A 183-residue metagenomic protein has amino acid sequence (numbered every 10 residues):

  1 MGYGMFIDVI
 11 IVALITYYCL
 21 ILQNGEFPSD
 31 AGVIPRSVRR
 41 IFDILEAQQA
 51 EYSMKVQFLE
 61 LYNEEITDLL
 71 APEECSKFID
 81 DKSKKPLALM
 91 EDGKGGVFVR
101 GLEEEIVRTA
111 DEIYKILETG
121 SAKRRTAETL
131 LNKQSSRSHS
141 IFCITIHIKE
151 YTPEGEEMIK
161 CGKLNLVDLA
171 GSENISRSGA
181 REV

Functional and structural regions predicted by a protein language model:
M1-V183: P-loop NTPase motor catalytic core
